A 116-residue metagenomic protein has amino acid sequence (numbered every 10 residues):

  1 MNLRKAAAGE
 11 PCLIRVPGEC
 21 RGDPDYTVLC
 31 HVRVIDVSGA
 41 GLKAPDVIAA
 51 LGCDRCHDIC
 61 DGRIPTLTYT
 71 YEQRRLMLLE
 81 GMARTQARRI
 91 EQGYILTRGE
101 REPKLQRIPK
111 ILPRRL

Functional and structural regions predicted by a protein language model:
M1-P24, K43-L116: Extended charged
R21-A40: Short recognition patches in nucleic-acid-associated and regulatory proteins
